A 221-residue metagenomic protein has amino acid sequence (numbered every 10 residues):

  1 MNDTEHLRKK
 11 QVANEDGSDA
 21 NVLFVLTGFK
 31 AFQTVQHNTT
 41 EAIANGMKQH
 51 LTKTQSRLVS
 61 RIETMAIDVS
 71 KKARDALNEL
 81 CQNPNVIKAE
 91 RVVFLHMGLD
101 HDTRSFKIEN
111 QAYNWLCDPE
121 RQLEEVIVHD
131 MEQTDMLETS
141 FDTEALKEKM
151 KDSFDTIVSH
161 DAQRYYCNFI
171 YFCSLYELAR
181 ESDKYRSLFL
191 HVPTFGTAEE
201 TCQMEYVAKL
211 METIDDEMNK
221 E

Functional and structural regions predicted by a protein language model:
N2-Y165, L175-K184, E205-Y206, E212-K220: N-terminal catalytic or cofactor-binding beta/alpha core of small enzyme domains
A31-F32, T194-A198: A generic structural motif
S187-T194: A structured phosphate/pyrophosphate-recognition subdomain
A198-E205: A short acidic/glycine-rich loop-to-helix N-cap element
